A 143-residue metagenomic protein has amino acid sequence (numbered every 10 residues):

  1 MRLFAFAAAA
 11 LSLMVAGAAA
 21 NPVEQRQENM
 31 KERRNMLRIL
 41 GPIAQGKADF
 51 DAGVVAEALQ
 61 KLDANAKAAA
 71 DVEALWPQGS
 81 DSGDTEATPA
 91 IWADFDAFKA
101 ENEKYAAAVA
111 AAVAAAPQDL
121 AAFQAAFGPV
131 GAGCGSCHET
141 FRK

Functional and structural regions predicted by a protein language model:
A5-M14: Bacterial N-terminal signal peptides
M14, G128-G131: Processing junctions and N-termini across compartments
M14-A20: Sec/Tat signal peptide C-region and signal peptidase I cleavage site
G17, V109-A110, C134: A short hydrophobic/aromatic micro-motif that marks alpha-helical segments and, especially, helix-coil
P22-F127: Extracytoplasmic c-type cytochrome modules immediately beyond a signal peptide or single-pass transmembrane anchor
V130-F141: The canonical Cys-X-X-Cys-His
